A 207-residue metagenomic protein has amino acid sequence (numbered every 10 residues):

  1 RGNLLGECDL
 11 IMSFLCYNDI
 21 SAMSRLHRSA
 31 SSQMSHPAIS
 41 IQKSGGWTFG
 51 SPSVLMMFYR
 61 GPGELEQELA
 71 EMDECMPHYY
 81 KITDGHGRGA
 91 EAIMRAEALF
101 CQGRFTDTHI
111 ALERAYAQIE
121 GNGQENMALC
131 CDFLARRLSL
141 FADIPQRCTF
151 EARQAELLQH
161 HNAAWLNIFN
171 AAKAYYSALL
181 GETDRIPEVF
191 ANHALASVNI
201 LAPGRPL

Functional and structural regions predicted by a protein language model:
R1, Y17-S35, R60-C75, Q102-R114 (+2 more regions): Helix-turn-helix repeat elements of alpha-solenoid scaffolds
G2-E7, P37-V54, Y79-M94, I119-L134 (+2 more regions): Alpha-solenoid helical repeat architecture
L10-N18: Acidic/serine-rich, low-complexity amphipathic helices located in mid- to C-terminal regulatory regions
F14, M56-M57, E97, R137 (+1 more regions): Residue-level recognition of tetratricopeptide repeat
H86-F105, R114: N-terminal entry module detector
A96, D107, C130-C131, Y176-L179: Generic alpha-helical hydrophobic packing signal
